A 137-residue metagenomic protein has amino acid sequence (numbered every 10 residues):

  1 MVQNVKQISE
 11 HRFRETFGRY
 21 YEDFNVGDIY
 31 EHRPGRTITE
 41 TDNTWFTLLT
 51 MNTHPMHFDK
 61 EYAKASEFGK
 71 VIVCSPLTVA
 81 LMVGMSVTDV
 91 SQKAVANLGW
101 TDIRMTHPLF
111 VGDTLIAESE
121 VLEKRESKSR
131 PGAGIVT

Functional and structural regions predicted by a protein language model:
V2-W100, R104: Hot-dog-fold acyl-thioester-processing enzymes
T101-T137: Hydrophobic beta-sheet segments that form the core/acyl-binding groove of ACP/CoA-dependent acyl-chain-processing
